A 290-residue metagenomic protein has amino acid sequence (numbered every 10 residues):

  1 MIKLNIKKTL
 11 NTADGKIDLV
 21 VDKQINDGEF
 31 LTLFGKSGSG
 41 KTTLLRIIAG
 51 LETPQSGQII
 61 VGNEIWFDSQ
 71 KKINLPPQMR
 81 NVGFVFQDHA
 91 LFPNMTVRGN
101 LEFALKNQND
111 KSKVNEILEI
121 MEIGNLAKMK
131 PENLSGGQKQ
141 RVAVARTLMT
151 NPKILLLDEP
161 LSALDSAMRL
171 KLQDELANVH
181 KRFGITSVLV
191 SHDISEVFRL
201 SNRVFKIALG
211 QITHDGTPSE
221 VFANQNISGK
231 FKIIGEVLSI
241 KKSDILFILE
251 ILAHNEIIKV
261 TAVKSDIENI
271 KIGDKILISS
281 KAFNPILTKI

Functional and structural regions predicted by a protein language model:
E64-D68, N109-L126, N178: Conserved ABC ATPase "signature" region
I65-G83: ABC ATPase NBD coupling module
K130-L134, Q138-Q140: Conserved ABC ATPase signature
M149-K153: A short, proline-enriched helix->beta-strand linker immediately N-terminal to the Walker B motif in ABC-type P-loop
L155-E159: Catalytic Walker B motif of ABC-type/P-loop ATPase nucleotide-binding domains
D215-G216: ABC ATPase "signature
